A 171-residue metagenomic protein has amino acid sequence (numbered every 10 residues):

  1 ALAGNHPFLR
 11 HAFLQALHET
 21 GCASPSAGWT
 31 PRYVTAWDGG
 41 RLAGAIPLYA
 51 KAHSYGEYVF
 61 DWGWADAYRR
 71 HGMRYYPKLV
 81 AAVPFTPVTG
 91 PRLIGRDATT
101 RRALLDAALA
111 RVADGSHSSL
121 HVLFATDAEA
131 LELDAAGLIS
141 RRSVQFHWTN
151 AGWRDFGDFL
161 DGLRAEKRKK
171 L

Functional and structural regions predicted by a protein language model:
A1-L171: N-acyltransferase acceptor-side catalytic subdomain
